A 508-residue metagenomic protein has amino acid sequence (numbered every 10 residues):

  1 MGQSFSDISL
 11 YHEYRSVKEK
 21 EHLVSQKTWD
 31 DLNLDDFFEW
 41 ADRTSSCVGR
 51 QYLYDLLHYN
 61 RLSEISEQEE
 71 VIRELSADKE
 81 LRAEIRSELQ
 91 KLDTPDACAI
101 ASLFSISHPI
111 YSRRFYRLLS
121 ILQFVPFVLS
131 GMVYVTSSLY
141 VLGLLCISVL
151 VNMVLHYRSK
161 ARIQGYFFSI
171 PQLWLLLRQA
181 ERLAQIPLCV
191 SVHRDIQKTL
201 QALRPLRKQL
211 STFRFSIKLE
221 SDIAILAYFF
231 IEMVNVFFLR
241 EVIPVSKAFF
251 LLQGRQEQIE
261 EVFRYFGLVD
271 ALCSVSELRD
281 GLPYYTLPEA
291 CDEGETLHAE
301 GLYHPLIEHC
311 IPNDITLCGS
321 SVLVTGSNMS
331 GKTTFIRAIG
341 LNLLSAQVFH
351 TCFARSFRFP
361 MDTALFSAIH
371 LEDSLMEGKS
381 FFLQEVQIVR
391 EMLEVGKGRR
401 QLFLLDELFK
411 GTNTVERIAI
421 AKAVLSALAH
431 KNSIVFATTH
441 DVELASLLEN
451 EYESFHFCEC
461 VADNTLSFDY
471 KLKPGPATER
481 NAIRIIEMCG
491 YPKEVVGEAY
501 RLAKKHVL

Functional and structural regions predicted by a protein language model:
M1-S327, F335-G340, A346-L365, Q387-I388: Alpha-helical coupling/stalk and coiled-coil linker elements that connect catalytic or binding modules and transmit
V275, G281-L508: ATPase nucleotide-binding head domains, primarily ABC-like/P-loop NTPase cores
